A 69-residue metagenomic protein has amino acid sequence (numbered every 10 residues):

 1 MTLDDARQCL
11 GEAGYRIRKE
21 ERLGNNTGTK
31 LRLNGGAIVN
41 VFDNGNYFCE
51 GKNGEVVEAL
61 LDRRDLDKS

Functional and structural regions predicted by a protein language model:
M1-A37: Short Lys/Arg-enriched alpha/beta "domain-start" segment
G28-L33, F48-E50, L60-R63: Residue-level signal for functionally critical sites in structured catalytic/ligand-binding pockets
A37-A59: Intrinsically disordered, low-complexity regulatory segments enriched in Ser/Thr/Pro and charged residues
V56-S69: Non-catalytic propeptide/linker segments at domain boundaries
